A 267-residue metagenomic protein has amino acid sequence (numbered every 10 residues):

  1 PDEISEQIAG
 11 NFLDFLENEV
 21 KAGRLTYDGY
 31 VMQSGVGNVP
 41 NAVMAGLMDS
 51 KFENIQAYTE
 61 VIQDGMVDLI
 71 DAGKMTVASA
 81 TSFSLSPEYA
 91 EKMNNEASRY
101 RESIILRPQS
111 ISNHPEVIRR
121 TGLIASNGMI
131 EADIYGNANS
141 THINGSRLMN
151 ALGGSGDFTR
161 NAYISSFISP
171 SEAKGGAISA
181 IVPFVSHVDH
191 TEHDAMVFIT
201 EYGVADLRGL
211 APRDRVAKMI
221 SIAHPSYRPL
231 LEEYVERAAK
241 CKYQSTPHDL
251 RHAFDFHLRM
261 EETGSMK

Functional and structural regions predicted by a protein language model:
P1-E60, D64-K267: Conserved phosphate- and dinucleotide-binding cores of soluble alpha/beta proteins, encompassing both enzyme active
